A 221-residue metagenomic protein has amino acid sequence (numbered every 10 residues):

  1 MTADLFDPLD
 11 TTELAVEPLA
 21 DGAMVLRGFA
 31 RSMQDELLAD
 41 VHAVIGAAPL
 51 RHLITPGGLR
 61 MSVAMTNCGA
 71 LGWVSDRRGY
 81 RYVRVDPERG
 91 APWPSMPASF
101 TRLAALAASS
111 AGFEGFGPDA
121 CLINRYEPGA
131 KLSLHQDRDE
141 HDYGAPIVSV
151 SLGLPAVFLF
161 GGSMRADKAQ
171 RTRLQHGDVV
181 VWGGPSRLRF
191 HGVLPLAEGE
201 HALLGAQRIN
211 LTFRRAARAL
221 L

Functional and structural regions predicted by a protein language model:
M1-L221: Non-heme Fe(II) oxygenase metal-center motifs and adjacent flexible, charged/small-residue loops
